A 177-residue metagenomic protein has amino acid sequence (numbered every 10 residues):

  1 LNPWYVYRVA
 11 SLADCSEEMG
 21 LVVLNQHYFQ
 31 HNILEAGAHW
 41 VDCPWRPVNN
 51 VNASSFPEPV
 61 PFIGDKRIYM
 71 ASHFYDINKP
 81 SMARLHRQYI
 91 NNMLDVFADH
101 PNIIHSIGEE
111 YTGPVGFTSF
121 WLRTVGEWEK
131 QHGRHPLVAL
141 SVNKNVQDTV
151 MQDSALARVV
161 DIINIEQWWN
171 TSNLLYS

Functional and structural regions predicted by a protein language model:
L1-I162, E166, T171-N173: Active-site mouth of glycoside hydrolases
L175-S177: A short, gly/pro- and small-residue-rich
